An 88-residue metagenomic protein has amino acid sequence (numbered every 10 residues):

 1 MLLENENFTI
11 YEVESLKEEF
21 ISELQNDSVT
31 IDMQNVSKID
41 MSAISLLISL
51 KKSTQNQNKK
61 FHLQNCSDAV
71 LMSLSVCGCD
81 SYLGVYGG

Functional and structural regions predicted by a protein language model:
M1-S42, S49-G88: STAS-like cytosolic regulatory interaction modules
